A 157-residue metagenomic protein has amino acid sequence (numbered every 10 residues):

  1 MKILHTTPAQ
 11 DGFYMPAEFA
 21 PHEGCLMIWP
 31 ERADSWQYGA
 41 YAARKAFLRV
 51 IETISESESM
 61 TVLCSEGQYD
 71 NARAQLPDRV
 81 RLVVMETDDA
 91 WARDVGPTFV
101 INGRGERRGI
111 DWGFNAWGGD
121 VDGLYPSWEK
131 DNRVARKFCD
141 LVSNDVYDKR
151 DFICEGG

Functional and structural regions predicted by a protein language model:
M1-G157: The feature marks the mature, well-folded catalytic cores of soluble enzymes
